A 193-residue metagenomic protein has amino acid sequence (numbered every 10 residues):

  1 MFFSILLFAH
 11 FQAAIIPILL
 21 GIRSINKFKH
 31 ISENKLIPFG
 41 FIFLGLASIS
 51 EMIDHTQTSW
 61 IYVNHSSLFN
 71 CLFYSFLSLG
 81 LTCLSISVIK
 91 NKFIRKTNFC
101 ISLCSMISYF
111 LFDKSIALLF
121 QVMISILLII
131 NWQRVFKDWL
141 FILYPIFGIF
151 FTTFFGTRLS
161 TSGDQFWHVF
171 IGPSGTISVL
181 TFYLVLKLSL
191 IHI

Functional and structural regions predicted by a protein language model:
M1-V63: N-terminal topogenic module of multi-pass integral membrane proteins
A9-I22, Y74-S87, M123-L128, P173-K187: Hydrophobic cores of alpha-helical transmembrane segments in multi-pass inner/ER membrane proteins, independent
I25-I37, W60-N64, S87-T97, N131-F141 (+1 more regions): Membrane-interface helix-boundary motifs at transmembrane edges
G40, N98-S105, S125, L140-F150: Central hydrophobic cores of alpha-helical transmembrane segments in multi-pass integral membrane proteins
I53-I61, Y109-D113, T153-G163: Juxtamembrane "helix-exit" motif on the non-cytosolic side of transmembrane helices
N64-R134: Membrane-proximal helix-loop-helix units in multi-pass membrane proteins
R134-S189: Terminal transmembrane helical module of multi-pass membrane proteins
I191-I193: Conserved small/polar residues in nucleotide/adenosyl-binding loops
